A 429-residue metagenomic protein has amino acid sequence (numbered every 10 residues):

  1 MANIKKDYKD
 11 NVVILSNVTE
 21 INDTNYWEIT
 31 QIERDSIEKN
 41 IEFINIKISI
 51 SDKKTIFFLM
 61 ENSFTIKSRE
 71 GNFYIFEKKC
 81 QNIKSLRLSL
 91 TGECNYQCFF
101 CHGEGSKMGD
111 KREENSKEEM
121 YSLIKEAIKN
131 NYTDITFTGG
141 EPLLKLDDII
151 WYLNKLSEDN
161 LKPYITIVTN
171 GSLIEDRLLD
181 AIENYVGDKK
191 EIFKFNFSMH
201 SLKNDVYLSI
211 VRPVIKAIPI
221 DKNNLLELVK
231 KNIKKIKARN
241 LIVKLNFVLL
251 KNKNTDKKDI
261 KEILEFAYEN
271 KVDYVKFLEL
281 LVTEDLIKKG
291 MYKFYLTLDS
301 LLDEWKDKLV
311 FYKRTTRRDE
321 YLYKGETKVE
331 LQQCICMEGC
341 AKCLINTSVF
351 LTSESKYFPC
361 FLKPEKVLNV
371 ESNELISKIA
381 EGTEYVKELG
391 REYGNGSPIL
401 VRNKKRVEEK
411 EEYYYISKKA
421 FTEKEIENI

Functional and structural regions predicted by a protein language model:
M1-R87, Y96-F100, W305-K313, L351 (+3 more regions): Flexible, acidic/Gly-rich N-terminal and inter-domain linker regions that tether and position cofactor-handling modules
Y8, D205-C334: Radical SAM enzyme [4Fe-4S]-AdoMet core and its adjacent flexible, acidic and glycine-rich loops/tails across
E77-E119, N130, C360: Canonical Radical SAM [4Fe-4S] cluster-binding loop centered on the CxxxCxxC motif and its immediate flanking residues
K84, Y132-T133, L161-P163, E191-F193 (+2 more regions): Short, well-ordered coil/turn segments that N-cap beta-strands
K84-L88, I135, I165-I167, F195-F197 (+2 more regions): Hydrophobic faces of well-ordered beta-strands that scaffold small-molecule active sites in alpha/beta enzyme cores
M108-S122, P142-K194, S198-V206, I220-L228 (+2 more regions): Canonical radical SAM enzyme core domain
L123-T138: Short Fe-S-cluster ligation motifs
I335-I429: Flexible mid-to-C-terminal extensions adjoining Fe-S/redox cofactors in radical SAM and related proteins
